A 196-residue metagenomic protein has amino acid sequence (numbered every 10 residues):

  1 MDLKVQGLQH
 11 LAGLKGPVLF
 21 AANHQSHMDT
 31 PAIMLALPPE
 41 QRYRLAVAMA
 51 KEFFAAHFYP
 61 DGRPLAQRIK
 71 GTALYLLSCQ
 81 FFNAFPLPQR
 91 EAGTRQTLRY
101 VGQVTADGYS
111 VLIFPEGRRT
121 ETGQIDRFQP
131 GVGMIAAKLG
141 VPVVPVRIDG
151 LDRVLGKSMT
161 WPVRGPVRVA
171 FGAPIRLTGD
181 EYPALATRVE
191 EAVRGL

Functional and structural regions predicted by a protein language model:
M1, Y43-R44, Q80, R164-V167: Residue-level signal for beta-strand positions within conserved beta-sheet cores that form or flank
M1-G16: A short, well-structured juxtamembrane/interface segment
L3-V5, A84, V143, V169: Generic structural signal for residues in well-ordered beta-strands
V5-L8, G71-T72, R95-L98: Structural motif corresponding to alpha-helix initiation and N-cap regions
G7, A22, M49, Q89 (+2 more regions): Pocket-edge structural micro-motifs
L8, N23, P115-G117: Short, well-ordered beta-to-alpha junction loops that form the rim of enzyme active sites and present histidine/acidic
G13-R90: Catalytic core of membrane glycerolipid acyltransferases/transacylases, capturing the structured, soluble-facing
E91-L196: Non-catalytic C-terminal accessory region of glycerolipid acyltransferases and related lyso-lipid remodeling enzymes
